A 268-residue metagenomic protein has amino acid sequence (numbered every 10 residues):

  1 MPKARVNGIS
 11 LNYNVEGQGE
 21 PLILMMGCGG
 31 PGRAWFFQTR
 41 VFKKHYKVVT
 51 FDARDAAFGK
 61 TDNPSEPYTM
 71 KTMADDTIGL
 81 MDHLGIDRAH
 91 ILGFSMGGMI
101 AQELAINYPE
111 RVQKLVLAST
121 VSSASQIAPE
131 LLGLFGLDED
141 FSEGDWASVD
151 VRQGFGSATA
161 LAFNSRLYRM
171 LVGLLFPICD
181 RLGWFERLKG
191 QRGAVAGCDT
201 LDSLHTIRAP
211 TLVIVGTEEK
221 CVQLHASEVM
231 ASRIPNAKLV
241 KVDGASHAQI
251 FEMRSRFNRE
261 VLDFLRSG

Functional and structural regions predicted by a protein language model:
I9-D62: Conserved HGGG/HGGXW glycine-rich cap/lid loop of the alpha/beta-hydrolase fold
T50, R54-L92, R259: Active-site loop/oxyanion-hole signature of alpha/beta-hydrolase fold enzymes
G93, G97, A101: Gly/Ala-rich beta-loop-alpha elbow adjacent to hydrolase catalytic centers
I106, Q113-E143: Flexible "cap/lid" loop of the alpha/beta hydrolase fold
Q126, A147-A196, L201-S203: Conserved alpha/beta-hydrolase catalytic His-Asp/Glu region
I207, V213-V215: Short beta-strand/loop motif that positions the catalytic acidic residue of the alpha/beta-hydrolase fold
E218-V222: Acidic catalytic loop of the alpha/beta-hydrolase fold
V242-N258: Catalytic histidine-centered segment of alpha/beta-hydrolase-like enzymes
